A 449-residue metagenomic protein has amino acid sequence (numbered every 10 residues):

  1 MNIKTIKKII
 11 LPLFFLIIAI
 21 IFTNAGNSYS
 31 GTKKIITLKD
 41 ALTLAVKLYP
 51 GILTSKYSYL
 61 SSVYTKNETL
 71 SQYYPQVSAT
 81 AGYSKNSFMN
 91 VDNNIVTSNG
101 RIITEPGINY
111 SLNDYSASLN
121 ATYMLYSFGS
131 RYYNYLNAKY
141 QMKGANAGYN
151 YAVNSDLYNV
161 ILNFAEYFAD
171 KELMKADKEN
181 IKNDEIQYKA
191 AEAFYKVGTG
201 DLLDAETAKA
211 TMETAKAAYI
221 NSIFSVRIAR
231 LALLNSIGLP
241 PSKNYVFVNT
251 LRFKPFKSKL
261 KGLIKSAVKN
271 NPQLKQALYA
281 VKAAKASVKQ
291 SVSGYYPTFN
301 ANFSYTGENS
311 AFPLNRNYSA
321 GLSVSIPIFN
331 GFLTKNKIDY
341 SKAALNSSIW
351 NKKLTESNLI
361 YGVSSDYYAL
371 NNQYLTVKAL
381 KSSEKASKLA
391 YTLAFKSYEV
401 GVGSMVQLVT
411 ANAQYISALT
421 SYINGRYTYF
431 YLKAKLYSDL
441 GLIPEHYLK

Functional and structural regions predicted by a protein language model:
M1-K8, I36, D40, S155-S266 (+4 more regions): Periplasmic alpha-helical coiled-coil/stalk elements that build and connect Gram-negative outer-membrane
P12-T23: Bacterial N-terminal signal peptides
N24-T43, K47, S58, Y447: Sec-dependent signal peptide cleavage junction
Y29-G31, L38, S87, P241 (+1 more regions): Acidic, low-complexity, intrinsically disordered peripheral segments
L42-L48, S98-R101, L239-A301, H446-K449: Amphipathic alpha-helical coiled-coil scaffold segments and their short linker/junction regions
L53, Q76-N94, P106-L112, T122-Y151 (+5 more regions): Small/polar (Gly/Ser/Thr/Ala-rich) solvent-exposed segments that form structured loops/beta-strands/short helices used
T54-T69, A152, D156-K178, I186 (+5 more regions): Amphipathic alpha-helical coiled-coil segments
